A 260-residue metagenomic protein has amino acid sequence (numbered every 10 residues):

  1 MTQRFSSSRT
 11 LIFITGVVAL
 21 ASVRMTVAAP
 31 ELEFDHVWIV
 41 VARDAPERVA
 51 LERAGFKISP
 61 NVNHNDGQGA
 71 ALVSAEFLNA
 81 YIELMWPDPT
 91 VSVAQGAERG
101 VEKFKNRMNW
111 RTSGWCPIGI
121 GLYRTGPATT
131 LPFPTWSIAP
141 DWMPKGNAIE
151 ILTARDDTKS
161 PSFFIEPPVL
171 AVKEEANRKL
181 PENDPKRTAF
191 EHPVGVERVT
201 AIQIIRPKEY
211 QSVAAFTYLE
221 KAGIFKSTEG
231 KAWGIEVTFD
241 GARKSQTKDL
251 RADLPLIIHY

Functional and structural regions predicted by a protein language model:
T2-F13: Bacterial N-terminal signal peptides that target proteins for export
L11-S22: Bacterial N-terminal signal peptides
R24-V27: Sec/Tat signal peptide C-region and signal peptidase I cleavage site
A29-F34, I39-I58, G69, E76-Y260: Glyoxalase I/VOC metalloenzyme domain signal
P60-N63: Surface-exposed patches in mature extracellular/periplasmic domains of secreted proteins
N65-A71: Beta-rich nucleic-acid/ligand-interaction surfaces
